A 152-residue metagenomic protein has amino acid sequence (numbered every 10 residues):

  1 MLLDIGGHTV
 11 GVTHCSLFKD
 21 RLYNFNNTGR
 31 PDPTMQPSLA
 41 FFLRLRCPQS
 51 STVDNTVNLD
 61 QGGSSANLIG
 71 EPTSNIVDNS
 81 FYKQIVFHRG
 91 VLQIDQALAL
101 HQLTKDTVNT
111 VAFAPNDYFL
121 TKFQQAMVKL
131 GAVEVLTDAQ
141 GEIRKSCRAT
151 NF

Functional and structural regions predicted by a protein language model:
M1-F152: Catalytic cores of secreted/periplasmic or lumenal enzymes
